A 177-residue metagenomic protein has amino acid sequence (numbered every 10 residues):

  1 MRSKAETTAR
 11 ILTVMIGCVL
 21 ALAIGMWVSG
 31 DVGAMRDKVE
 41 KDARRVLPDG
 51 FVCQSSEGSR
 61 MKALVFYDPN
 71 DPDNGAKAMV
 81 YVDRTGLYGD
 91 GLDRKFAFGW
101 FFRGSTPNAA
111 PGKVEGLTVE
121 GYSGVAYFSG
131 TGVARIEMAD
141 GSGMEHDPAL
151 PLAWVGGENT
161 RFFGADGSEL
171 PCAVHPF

Functional and structural regions predicted by a protein language model:
M1-A9: Short, Lys/Arg-rich N-terminal segment immediately upstream of the first membrane anchor
A9-S29: Hydrophobic membrane-insertion alpha-helices, especially the h-region of bacterial N-terminal signal peptides
W27-F96: Extracytoplasmic low-complexity, Pro/Thr/Ser/Ala/Gly-rich segments that lie immediately after a secretion/anchoring
S55, D68-P72, D83, T118-V119 (+3 more regions): Acidic surface patches and DE-rich sequence motifs
K95-V125: Extracellular ectodomain segments of secreted/surface proteins
G124-G132: Structural motif
R135-F177: Ser/Thr-rich low-complexity repeats and stalk/linker segments
